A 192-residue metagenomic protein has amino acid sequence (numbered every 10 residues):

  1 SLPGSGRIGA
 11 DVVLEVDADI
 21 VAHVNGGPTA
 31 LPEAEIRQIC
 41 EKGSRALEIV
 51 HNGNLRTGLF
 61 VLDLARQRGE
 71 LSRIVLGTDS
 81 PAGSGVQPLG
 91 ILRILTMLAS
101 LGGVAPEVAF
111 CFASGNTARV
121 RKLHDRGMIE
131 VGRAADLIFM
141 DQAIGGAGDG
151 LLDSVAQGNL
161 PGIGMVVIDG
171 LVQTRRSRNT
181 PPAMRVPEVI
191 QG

Functional and structural regions predicted by a protein language model:
S1, V24, H51, L76 (+4 more regions): Short loop/turn and capping residues at structural boundaries
S1-G85, G102: Active-site core of metal-dependent hydrolases
L2-P3, R119-K122, A147: Short gly/ser/thr-rich secondary-structure transition/capping motifs
I8-A10, L59, A118, L151 (+1 more regions): Short Asp/Glu-rich motifs
A22, G43-N54, R73, T96-G102 (+2 more regions): Short secondary-structure transition/capping segments
F60-Q142: His/Asp/Glu-enriched, well-ordered alpha-helical/loop segment that forms or immediately abuts the divalent-metal
G127-E130, R185-G192: A short, hydrophobic/aromatic-rich structural module that often spans a beta strand with its adjoining loop
A135-E188: C-terminal cap of metal-dependent C-N hydrolases
